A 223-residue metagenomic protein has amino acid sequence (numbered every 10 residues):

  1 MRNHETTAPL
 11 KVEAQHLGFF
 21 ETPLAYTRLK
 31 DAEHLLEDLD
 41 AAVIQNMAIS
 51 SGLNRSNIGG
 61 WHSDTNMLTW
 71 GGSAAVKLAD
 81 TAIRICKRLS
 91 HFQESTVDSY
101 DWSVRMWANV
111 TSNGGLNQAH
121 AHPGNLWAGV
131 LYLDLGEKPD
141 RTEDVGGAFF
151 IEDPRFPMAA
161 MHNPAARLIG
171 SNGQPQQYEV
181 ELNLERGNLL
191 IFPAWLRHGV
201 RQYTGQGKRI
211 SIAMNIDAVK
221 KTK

Functional and structural regions predicted by a protein language model:
R2-T96, L116: Non-heme Fe(II)/2-oxoglutarate
E21-P23, W102-V104, N125-W127, L190 (+1 more regions): Residues at beta-strand starts and edge strands
G72-V104, S112-N125, L133-T142: Active-site region of the double-stranded beta-helix
A108-L189, T222: Catalytic core of non-heme Fe(II) oxygenases with the double-stranded beta-helix
N117-H120, H198-G205: Short beta-strand His + acidic residue motifs that chelate non-heme Fe in jelly-roll/DSBH and cupin folds
A128-L131, Q206-T222: A short hydrophobic beta-strand segment most commonly corresponding to one strand of the jelly-roll/cupin
F156, L196-H198, D217-V219: Short, solvent-exposed loop/turn segments at secondary-structure junctions
I191-W195: Short, proline-centered helix/strand-breaking motifs
